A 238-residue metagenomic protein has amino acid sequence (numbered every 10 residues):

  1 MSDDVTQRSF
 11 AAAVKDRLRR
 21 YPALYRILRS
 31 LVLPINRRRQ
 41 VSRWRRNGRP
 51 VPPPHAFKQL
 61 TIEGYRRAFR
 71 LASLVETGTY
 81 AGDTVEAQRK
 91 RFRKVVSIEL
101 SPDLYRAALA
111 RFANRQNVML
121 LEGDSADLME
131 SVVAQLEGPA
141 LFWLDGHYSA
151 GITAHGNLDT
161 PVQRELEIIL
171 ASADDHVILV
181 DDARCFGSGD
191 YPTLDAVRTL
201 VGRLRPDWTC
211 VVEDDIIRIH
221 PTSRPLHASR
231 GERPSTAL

Functional and structural regions predicted by a protein language model:
S2-L141, H147-L238: A short alpha-helical cap/connector motif
